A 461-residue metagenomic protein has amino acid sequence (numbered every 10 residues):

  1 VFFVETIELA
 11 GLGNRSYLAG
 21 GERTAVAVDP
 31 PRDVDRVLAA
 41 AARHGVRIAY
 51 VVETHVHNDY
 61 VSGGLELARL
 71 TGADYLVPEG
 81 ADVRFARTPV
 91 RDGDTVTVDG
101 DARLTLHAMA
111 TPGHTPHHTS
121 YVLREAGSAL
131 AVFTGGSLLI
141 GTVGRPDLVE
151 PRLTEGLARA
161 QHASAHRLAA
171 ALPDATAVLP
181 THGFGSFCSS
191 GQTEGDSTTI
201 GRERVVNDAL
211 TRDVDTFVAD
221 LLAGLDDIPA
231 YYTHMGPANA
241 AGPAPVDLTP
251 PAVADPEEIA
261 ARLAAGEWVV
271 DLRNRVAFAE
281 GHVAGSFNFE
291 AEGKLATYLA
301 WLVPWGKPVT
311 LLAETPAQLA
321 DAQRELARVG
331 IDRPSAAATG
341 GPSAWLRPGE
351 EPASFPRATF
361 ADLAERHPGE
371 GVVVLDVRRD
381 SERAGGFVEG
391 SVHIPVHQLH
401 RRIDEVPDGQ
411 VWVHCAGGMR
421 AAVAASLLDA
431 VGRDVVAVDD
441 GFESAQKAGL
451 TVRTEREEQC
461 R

Functional and structural regions predicted by a protein language model:
V1-R47, Y121-G135, G141: Conserved beta-strand hairpin/beta-sheet module of binuclear metal-dependent hydrolase folds, prominently
A19, D29, H55, L67 (+9 more regions): Divalent metal-coordination and catalytic microenvironments
A27-V28, I48-H57, L76-G80, A110-G113 (+3 more regions): Active-site neighborhood of phospho(di)ester-bond hydrolases with catalytic His/Asp-centered motifs
P30-P31, V56, G80-A81, H114-T115 (+5 more regions): Active-site metal-binding loops of divalent metal-dependent hydrolases
V34-L76: Active-site metal-binding motif and surrounding structural segment of the metallo-beta-lactamase
V51-V61, M109-H118, V178-S186, V377 (+1 more regions): Histidine-centered catalytic micro-motifs
L130-A131, G141, R159-D247, L427: Divalent-metal (often Zn2+) His-rich catalytic cores of metallo-beta-lactamase-fold enzymes
R145-D147, G201-P237, A241-P243, E267-W268 (+2 more regions): Rhodanese-like catalytic fold shared by cysteine-dependent sulfurtransferases and DSP/PTP-type phosphatases
